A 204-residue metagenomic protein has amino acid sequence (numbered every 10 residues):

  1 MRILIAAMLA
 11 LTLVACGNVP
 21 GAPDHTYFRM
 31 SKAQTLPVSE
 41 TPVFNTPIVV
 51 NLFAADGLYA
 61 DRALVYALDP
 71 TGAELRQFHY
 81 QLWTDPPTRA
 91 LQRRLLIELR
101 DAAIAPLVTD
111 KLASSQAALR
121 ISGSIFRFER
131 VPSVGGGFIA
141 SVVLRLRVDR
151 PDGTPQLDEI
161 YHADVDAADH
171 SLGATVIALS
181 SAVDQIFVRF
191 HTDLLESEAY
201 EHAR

Functional and structural regions predicted by a protein language model:
R2-A7: Sec-dependent signal peptide recognition, specifically the positively charged N-region followed immediately by
L13-A15: C-terminal motif of bacterial Sec signal peptides marking the signal peptidase cleavage site
G17-P37, F44, D101-D152: Surface-exposed short loop/turn segments
G17-T88, E198-R204: A structural "domain/chain start" motif
V50, L95, G123, L144-L146 (+1 more regions): Buried hydrophobic packing residues in well-ordered domains
E74-Q81, D152-T192: Short secondary-structure boundary motifs at beta->alpha junctions and helix caps
L96, R100-I104, R130, H191-A199: Sec-exported extracytoplasmic/periplasmic mature domains
